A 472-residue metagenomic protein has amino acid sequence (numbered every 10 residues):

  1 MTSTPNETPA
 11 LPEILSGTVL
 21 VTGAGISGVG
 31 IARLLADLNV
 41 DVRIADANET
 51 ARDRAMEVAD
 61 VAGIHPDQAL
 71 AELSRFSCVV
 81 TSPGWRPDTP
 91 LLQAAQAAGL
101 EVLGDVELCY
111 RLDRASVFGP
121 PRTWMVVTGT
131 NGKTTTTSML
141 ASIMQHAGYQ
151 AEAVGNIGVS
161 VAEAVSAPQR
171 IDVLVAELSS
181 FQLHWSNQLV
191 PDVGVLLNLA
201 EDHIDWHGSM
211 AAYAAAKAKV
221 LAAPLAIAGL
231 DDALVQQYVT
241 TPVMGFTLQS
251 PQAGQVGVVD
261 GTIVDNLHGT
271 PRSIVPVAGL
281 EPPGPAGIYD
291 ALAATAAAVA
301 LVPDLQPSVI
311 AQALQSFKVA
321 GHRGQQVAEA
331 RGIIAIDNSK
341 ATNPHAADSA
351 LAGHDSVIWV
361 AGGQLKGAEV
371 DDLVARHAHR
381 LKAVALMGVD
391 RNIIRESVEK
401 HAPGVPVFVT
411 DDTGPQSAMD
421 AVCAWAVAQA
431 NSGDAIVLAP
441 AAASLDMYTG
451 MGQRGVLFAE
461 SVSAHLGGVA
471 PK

Functional and structural regions predicted by a protein language model:
M1-L108, H465: N-terminal leader/targeting and accessory segments in enzymes
T8-T18, G30-L38, I274-L381, E396: Nucleotide phosphate-binding/pyrophosphate-handling subdomain across enzymes that bind or process nucleotide phosphates
G25, N48, I157, D232 (+1 more regions): Residues in the short beta-alpha loop(s) of Rossmann-like NAD(P)-binding domains
L34-A36, M56, L70-S74, P83-L230 (+6 more regions): Phosphate-binding loop of NTP-binding sites
L35, V79, V127, N156 (+12 more regions): Residue-level signal for inorganic ion chemistry
D41-A47, I227-L230, V360-A361, R380-D390: Short internal beta-strands
D46, H65, L103-L108, V154 (+6 more regions): Beta-strand->loop->alpha-helix junctions that form or flank phosphate-binding loops in nucleotide-handling enzymes
R54-M56, D371-D434, A470-K472: C-terminal helical cap/extension that packs against the catalytic core of soluble nucleotide-cofactor enzymes
